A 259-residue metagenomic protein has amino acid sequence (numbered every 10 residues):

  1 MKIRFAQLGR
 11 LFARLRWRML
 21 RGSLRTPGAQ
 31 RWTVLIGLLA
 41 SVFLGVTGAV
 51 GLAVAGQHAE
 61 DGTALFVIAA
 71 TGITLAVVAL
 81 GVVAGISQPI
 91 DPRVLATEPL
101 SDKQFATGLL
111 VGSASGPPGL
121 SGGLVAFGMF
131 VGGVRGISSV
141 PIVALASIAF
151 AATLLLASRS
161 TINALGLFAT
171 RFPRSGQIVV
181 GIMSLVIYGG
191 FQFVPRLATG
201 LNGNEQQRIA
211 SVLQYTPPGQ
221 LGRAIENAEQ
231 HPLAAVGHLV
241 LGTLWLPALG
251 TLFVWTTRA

Functional and structural regions predicted by a protein language model:
M1-P92, S101-A259: Hydrophobic alpha-helical transmembrane segments of membrane proteins
